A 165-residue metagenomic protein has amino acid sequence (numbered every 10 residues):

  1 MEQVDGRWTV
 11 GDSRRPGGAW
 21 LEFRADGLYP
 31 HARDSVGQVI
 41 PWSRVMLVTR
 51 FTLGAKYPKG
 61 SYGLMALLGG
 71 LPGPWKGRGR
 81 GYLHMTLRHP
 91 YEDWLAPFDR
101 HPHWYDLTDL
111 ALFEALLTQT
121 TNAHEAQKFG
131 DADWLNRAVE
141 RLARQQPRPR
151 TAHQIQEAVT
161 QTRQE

Functional and structural regions predicted by a protein language model:
M1-E22, H31-G37, L47-E165: Eukaryotic intrinsically disordered, low-complexity regulatory linkers and tails enriched in Ser/Thr/Pro
